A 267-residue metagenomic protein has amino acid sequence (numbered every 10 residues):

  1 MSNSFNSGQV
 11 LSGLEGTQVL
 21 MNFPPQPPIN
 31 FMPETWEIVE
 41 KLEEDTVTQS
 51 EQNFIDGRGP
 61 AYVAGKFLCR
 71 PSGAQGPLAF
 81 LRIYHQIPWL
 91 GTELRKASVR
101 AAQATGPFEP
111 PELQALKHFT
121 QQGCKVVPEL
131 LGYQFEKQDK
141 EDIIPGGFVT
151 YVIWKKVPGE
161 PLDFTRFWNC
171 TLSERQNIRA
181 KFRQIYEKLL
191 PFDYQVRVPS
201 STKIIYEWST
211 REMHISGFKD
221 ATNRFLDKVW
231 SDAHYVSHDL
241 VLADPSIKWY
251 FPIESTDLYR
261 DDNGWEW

Functional and structural regions predicted by a protein language model:
M1-R58, N223-W267: Eukaryotic N-terminal targeting leaders
V10-Q121, V126: ATP-binding glycine-rich loop module of kinase domains
L68-R70, I153-K156, E266: Short, well-ordered beta-strand micro-motif
P71, I83-H85, G132, K156 (+1 more regions): Residue-level recognition of conserved beta-strand positions in structured domain cores
S72-G73, V157-P158, S209-T210: Short loop segments at secondary-structure junctions
P77, G147-Y151, E212: Residues on conserved beta-strands of the protein kinase catalytic domain
I87-L113, K117-I178: Conserved structural core of kinase catalytic domains
D163-W267: C-lobe/activation-segment region of protein kinase-like
